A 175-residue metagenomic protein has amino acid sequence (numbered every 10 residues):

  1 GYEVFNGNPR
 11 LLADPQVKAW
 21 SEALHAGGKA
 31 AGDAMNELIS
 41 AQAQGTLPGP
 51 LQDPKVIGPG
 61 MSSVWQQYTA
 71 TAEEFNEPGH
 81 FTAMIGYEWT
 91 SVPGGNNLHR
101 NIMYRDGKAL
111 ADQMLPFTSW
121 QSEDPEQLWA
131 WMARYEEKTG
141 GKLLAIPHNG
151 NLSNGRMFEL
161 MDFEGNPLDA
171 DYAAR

Functional and structural regions predicted by a protein language model:
G1-R175: Extended, charged catalytic domains and RNA/DNA-binding interfaces, predominantly in divalent-metal-using enzymes
